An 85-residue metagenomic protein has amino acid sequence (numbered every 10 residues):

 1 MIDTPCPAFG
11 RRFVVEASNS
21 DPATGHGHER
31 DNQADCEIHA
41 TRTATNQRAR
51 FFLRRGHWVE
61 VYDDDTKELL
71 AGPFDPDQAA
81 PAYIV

Functional and structural regions predicted by a protein language model:
M1-D3, H39-R48: Charged, amphipathic alpha-helical segments
M1-R12: Non-catalytic signal-transmission and effector/linker regions of two-component phosphorelay proteins
A8, R42, F52-R54: Surface-exposed coil/turn segments at beta-strand junctions on protein surfaces, enriched
R11-D21: A short beta-strand micro-motif
F13-V15, A49, V59-V61: Hydrophobic beta-strand residues in large extracellular and virion-surface proteins
D21-H28, K67-L70: Short, surface-exposed beta-strand/loop "edge" segments at domain boundaries and coil↔beta transitions
G27-T43, G72: A short, exposed loop/beta-hairpin motif centered on an aromatic-Gly-Thr core
L53-V85: Short, mixed-charge low-complexity intrinsically disordered segments
